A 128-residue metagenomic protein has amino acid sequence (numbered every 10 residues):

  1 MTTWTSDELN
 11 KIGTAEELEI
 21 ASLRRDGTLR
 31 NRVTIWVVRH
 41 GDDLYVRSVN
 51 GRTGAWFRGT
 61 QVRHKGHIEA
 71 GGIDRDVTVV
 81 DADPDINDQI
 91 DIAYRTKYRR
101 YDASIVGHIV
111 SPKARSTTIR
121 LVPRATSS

Functional and structural regions predicted by a protein language model:
M1-E19: Extreme N-terminal tail/first-helix region
S6, K11, N31, G66-R75: Compositionally biased, low-hydrophobicity segments enriched in charged and small polar residues
S6-E8, L23-R24, V106-H108: Short, P/G- and charge-enriched loop/turn segments at secondary-structure junctions
L9-N10, W36, I109-S111: Short secondary-structure boundary/capping segments
A15-N50, R58, T78: Short beta-strand segments
N50-R124: Short, structured beta-strand-loop surface elements
T126-S128: Short helix-loop capping/hinge motifs at secondary-structure junctions, enriched in acidic/polar residues
